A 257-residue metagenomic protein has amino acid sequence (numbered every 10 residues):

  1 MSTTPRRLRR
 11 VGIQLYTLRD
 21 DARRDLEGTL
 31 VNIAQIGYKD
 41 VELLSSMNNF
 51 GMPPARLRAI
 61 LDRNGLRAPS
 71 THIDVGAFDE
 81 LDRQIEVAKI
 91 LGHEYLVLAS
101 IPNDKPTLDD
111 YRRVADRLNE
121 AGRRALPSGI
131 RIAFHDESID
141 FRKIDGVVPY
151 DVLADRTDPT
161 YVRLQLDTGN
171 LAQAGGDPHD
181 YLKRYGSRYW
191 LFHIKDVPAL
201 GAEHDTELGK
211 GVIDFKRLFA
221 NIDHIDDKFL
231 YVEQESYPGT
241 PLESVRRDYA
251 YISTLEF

Functional and structural regions predicted by a protein language model:
S2-A34, K89-G92, I144-L166, A172-F257: Histidine-acidic metal/acid-base catalytic patches
L15, S45, I73-V75, S100 (+2 more regions): Residues that line or immediately flank small-molecule/substrate-binding pockets and catalytic motifs
R19, S46-M47, I73-D74, Y111 (+2 more regions): A generic secondary-structure micro-motif detector that highlights 1-2 residue hydrophobic/ambivalent hotspots embedded
A22, L26, N49-P53, A77: Glycine-rich, highly charged phosphate/nucleotide-binding loops
V31, D40, I60, R67 (+3 more regions): Active-site acidic/histidine proton-transfer and metal-coordination neighborhood in alpha/beta enzyme cores
Y38-D62: Glycine-rich, proline-tolerant flexible connector loops at the mouths of alpha/beta enzymes
L44, D136-E137, G169, Q234-E235: Short strand-turn motif at the edge of the Rossmann-like AdoMet-binding core
P54-R63, R117-P127, Y181-R184, R217-N221: Catalytic-core regions built around general acid/base machinery
